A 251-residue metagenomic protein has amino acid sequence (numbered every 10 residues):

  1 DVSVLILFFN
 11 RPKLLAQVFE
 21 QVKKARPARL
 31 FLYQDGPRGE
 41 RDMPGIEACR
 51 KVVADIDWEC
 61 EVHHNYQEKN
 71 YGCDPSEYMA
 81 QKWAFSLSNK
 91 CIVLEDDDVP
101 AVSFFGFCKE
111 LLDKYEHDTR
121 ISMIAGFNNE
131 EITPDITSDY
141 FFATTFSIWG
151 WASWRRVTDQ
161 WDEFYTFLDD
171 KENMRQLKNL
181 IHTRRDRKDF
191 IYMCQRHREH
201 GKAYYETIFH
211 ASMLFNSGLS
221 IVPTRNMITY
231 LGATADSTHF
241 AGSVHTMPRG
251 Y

Functional and structural regions predicted by a protein language model:
D1-V93, D98-Y251: An acidic/histidine-cluster motif and surrounding catalytic segment that typifies divalent-metal-assisted enzyme active
